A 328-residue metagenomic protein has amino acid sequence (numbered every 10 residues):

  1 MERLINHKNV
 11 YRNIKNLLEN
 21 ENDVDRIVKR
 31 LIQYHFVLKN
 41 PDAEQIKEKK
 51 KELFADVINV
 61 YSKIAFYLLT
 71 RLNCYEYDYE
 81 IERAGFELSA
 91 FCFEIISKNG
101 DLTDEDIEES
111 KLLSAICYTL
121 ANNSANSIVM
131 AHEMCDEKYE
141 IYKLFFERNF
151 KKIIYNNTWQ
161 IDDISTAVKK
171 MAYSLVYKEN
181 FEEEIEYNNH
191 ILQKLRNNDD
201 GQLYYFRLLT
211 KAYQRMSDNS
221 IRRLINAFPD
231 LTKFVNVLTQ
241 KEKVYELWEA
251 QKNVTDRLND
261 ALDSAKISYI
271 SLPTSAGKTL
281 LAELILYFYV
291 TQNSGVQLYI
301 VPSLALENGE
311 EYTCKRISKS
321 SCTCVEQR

Functional and structural regions predicted by a protein language model:
M1-R328: N-terminal helicase ATP-binding lobe
